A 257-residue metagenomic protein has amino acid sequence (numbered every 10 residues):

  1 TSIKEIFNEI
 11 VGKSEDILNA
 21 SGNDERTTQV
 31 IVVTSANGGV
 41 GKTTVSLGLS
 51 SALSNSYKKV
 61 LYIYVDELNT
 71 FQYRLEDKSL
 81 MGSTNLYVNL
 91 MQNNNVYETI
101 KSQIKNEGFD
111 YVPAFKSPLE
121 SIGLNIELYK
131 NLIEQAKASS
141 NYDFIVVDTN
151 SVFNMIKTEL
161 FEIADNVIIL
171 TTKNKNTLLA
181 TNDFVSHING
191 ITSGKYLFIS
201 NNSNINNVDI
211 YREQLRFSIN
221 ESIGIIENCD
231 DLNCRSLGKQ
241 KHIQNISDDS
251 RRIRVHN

Functional and structural regions predicted by a protein language model:
T1-V30, M81, V88-E98, S186-Y196 (+4 more regions): Acidic-aromatic/histidine active-site loop/patch
T27-E67, F71: Walker A/P-loop phosphate-binding motif and the immediately C-terminal alpha-helix
T28-V30, Y62, F109-Y111, N220-I225: Conserved beta-strand scaffold positions in the cores of enzyme catalytic domains, especially in NTP/NDP-utilizing
S56-Y111: Phosphate-binding loop that captures ATP/GTP phosphates
D66-N69, K116-L119, K175, S203-N206 (+1 more regions): Conserved nucleotide-binding/hydrolysis micro-motifs of P-loop NTPases
Q92-K105, Y111-N150: Cytosolic-facing regulatory segments adjacent to core modules
S139-S140, F144, T149-G224: Conserved catalytic-core segment of NTP-binding enzymes
